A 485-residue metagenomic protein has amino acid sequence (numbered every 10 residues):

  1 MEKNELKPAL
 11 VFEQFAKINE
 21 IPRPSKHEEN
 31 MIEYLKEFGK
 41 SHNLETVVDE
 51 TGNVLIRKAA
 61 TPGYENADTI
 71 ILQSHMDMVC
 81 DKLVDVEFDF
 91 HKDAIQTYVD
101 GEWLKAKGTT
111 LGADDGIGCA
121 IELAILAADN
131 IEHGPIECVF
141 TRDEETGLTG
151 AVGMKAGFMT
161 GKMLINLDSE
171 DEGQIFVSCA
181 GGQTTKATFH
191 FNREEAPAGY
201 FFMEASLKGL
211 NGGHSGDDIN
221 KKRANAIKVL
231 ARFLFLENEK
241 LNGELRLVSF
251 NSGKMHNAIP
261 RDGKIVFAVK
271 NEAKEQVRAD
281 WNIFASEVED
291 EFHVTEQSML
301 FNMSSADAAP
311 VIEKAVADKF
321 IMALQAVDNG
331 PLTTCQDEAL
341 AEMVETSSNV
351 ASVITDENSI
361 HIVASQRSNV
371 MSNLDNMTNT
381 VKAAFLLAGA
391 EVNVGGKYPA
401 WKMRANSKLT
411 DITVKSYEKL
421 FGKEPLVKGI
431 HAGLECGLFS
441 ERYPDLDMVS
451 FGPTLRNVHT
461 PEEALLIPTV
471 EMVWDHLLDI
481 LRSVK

Functional and structural regions predicted by a protein language model:
E2-E102: Acidic/His- and Gly-rich active-site-bordering loop/insert found across diverse amide/peptide-bond hydrolases
K7-V11, E345-I360, F421-D479: Zn-dependent metallopeptidase/amidohydrolase metal-coordination segment
Y64-T146, A151-K162, F202, A317 (+3 more regions): Active-site metal-coordination/substrate-binding segment of hydrolases, especially metallo-dependent peptidases
M76-M78, V139-G147, S169-E172, N211 (+2 more regions): Acidic, glycine-rich active-site loops and adjacent beta-strand->loop/helix elements that engage anionic groups
E102-K105, E145-T146, V152, A156-R367: Midchain, well-structured core segments that form catalytic/ion-binding scaffolds
A156-G157, K222-K240, E272-K274, K319-V327 (+4 more regions): His/Asp/Glu-rich mid-to-C-terminal helical/loop segments that flank catalytic regions of hydrolases
N225-I227, R232-F250, M403-L446: Active-site-adjacent substrate-binding region of metalloamidase/peptidase-like peptide-processing proteins
E342-A432: Substrate-recognition/cap regions that form aromatic- and gly/pro-loop-enriched pockets for small-molecule ligands
